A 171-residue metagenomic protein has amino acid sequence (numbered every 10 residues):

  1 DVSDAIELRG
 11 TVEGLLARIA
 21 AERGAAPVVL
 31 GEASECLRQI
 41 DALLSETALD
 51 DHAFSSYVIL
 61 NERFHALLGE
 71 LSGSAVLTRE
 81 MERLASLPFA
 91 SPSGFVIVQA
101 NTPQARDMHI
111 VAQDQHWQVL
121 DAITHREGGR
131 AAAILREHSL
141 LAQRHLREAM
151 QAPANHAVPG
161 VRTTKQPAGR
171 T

Functional and structural regions predicted by a protein language model:
D1-A25, V76, E148-T171: Short linear motifs at protein or domain termini
D1-S3, A21-P27, A48-A53, Q99-M108: A ubiquitous short alpha-helical element
R9, L15, P27-V98, Q115-A122 (+1 more regions): Conserved amphipathic alpha-helical segments that form helical-bundle/coiled-coil interaction surfaces
S91-T171: C-terminal all-alpha effector/ligand-binding and dimerization domain of prokaryotic HTH-type transcriptional repressors
